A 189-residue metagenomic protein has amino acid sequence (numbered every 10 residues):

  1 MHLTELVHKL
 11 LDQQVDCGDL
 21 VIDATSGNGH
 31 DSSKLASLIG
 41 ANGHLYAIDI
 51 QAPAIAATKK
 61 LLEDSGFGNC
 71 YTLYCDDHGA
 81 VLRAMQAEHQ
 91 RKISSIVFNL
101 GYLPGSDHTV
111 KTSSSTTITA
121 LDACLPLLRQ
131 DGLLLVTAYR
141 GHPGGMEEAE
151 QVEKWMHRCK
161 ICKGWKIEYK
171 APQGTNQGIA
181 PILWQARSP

Functional and structural regions predicted by a protein language model:
M1-L20, A24, H30-S33, S37: S-adenosyl-L-methionine
D16, I39-G40, L128-Q130: Helix-to-beta-strand junctions that scaffold the AdoMet/dcAdoMet cofactor pocket in Class I SAM-dependent enzymes
T25, L127-A138: Conserved beta-strand signature within the Rossmann-like core of class I S-adenosyl-L-methionine
H44-D49: Conserved SAM-binding motif I beta-strand of class I
I55-Q90: S-adenosyl-L-methionine
G101-A120: Mobile active-site "lid"/loop adjacent to the S-adenosyl-L-methionine
T116-Q130: A short glycine-rich, Lys/Arg-flanked "PGG" loop and its adjoining helix->strand segment in the class I
H142-P189: Class I S-adenosyl-L-methionine
